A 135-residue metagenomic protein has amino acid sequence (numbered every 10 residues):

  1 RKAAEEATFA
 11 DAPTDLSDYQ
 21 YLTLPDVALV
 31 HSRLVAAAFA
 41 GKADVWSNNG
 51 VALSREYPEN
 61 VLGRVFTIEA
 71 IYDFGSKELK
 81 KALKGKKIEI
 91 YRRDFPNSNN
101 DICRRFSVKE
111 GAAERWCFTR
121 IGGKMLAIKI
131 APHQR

Functional and structural regions predicted by a protein language model:
R1-R135: SAM-dependent transferase fold signal centered on methyltransferase-like domains, encompassing both Class I
